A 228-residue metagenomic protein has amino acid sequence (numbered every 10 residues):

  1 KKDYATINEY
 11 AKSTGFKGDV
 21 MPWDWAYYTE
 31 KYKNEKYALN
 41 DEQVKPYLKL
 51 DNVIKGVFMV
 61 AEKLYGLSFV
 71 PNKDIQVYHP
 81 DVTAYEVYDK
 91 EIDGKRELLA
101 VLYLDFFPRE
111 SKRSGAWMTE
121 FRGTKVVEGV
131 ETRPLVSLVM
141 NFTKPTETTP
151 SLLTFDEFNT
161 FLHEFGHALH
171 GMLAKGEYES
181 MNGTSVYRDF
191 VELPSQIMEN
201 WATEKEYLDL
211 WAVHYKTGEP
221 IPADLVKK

Functional and structural regions predicted by a protein language model:
K1-N141, N200-K228: Active-site-proximal, well-structured secondary-structure segments within enzyme catalytic domains
L48, N72-K73, V126-G129, T149-D156 (+1 more regions): Alpha-helix capping and helix-loop boundary segments enriched in small/acidic/polar residues
A61, K144, T149-M172, S195: Active-site recognition of the HExxH zinc-binding catalytic motif
R113-G115, T149, G171-L173, E177-M181 (+1 more regions): Short, solvent-exposed loop/turn and secondary-structure capping segments
E164, A168-W201: Zinc-dependent metallopeptidase catalytic helix centered on the HExxH motif and its immediate flanking segment
